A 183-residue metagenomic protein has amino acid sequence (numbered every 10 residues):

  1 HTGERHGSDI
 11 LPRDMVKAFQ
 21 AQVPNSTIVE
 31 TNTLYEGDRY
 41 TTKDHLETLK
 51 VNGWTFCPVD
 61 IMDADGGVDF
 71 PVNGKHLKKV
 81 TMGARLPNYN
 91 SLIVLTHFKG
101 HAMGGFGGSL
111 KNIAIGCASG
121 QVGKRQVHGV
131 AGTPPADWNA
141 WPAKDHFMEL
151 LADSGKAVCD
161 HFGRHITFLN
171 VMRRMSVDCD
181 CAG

Functional and structural regions predicted by a protein language model:
G3-G183: Extended, low-polarity segments enriched in aliphatic/aromatic residues
